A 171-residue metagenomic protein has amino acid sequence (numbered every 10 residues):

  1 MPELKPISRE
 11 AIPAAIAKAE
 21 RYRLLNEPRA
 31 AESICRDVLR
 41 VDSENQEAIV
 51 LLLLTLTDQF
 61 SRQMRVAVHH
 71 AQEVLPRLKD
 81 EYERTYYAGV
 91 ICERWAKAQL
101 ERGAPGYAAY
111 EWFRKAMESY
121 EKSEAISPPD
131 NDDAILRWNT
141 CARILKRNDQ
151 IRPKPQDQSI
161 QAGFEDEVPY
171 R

Functional and structural regions predicted by a protein language model:
M1-R9: Extreme N-terminal tail/first-helix region
P2-E3, A125, P129-R171: Terminal, low-structured helical/coil segments at or just beyond the last alpha-helical repeat
L4, T55-D80, Y87-K122, R147-Q161: Short coil/linker segments at helix-helix boundaries
R9-A14, D42-L56, K79-R102, D132-I144: Amphipathic alpha-helical repeat scaffolds of TPR domains
E10-I34, R102-G103: Alpha-helical segment of the N-proximal tetratricopeptide repeat
E20-R21, D37, E73, K122: Surface-exposed charged/polar residues within alpha-helices that form helix-capping/stabilizing sites and interaction
L24-F60: N-terminal interaction modules that seed assembly of large macromolecular complexes
